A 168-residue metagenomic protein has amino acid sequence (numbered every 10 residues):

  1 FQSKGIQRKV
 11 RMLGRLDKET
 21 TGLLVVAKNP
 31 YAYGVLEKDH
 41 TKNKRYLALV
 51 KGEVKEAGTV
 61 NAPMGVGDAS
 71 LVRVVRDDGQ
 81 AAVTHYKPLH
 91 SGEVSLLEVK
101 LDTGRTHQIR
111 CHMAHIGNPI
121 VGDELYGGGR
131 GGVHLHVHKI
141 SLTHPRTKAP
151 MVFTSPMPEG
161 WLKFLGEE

Functional and structural regions predicted by a protein language model:
F1-E168: RNA pseudouridine synthases
